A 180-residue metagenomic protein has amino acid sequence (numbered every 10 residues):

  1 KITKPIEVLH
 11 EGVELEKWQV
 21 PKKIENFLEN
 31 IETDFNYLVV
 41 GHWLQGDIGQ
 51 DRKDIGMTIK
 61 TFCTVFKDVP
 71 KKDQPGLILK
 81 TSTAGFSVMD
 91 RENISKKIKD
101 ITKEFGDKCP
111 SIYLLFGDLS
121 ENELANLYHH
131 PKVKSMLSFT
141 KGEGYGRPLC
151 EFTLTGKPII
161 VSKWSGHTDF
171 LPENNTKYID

Functional and structural regions predicted by a protein language model:
K1-I6, L15, K96: A short, active-site helix/loop in glycosyltransferases that binds the activated sugar's phosphate group
G12: Carbohydrate-associated surface elements
K17-E123: Conserved catalytic-core segment of nucleotide-activated headgroup transferases in glycan assembly
G49, F139-R147, T168-D169: Nucleotide-sugar-dependent
A125, C150-K157, S165-D169: Short alpha-helical segment that forms part of, or immediately flanks, the ligand-binding pocket in carbohydrate-active
N126-G144, L154-P158: Acidic donor-binding loop of glycosyltransferase active sites
P158-V161, K177-Y178: Short hydrophobic beta-strand element within catalytic cores of glycosyltransferases and related nucleotide-activated
T168-D180: Change "using UDP/GDP/dTDP sugars" to "using nucleotide sugars
